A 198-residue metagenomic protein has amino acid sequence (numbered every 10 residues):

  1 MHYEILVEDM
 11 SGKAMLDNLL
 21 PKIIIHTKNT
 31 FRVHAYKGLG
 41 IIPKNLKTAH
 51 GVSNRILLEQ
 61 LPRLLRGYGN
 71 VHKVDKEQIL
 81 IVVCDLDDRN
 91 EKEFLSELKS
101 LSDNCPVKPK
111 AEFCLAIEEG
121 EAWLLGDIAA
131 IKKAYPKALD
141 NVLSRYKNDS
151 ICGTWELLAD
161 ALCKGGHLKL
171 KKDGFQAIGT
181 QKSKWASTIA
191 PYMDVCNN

Functional and structural regions predicted by a protein language model:
H2, K13-N198: C-terminal accessory helical subdomains adjacent to catalytic cores in phosphodiester- and nucleotide-handling enzymes
I5: Conserved SAM-binding loop
E8-D9: Helix N-cap/beta->alpha junction signal
